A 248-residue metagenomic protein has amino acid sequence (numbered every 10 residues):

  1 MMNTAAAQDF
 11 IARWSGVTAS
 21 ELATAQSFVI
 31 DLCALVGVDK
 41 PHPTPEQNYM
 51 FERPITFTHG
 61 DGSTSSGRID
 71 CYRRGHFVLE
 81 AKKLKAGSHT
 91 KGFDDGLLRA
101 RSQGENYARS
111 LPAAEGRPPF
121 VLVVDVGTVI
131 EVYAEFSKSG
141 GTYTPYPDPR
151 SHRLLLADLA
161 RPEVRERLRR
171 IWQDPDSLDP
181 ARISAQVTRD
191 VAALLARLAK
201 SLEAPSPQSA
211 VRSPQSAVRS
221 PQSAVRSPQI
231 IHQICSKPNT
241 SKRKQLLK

Functional and structural regions predicted by a protein language model:
M1-A12, D61-G67, H76, A81-N106 (+2 more regions): Short, basic/polar, glycine-containing "phosphate-handling" surface segments that engage DNA
M1-Q47: Charged, often low-complexity linker/regulatory segments
T24, F28, A217, K242-K248: Residue-level detector of well-ordered alpha-helical segments, enriched for hydrophobic/aromatic packing positions
Q26, I30-D31, R53, I69 (+2 more regions): N-terminal, well-ordered alpha-helical segments
L32, C71, L79: N-terminal cofactor/phosphate-binding cores enriched in small/glycine residues, especially glycine-rich loops such as
A34-P41, R73-R74, P112-G116: Short, solvent-exposed loop/edge-beta patches enriched in aromatic
P41-G75: Active-site metal-binding core of divalent-cation-utilizing nuclease and nuclease-like domains
P214-S216, P221-V225: Intrinsically disordered, low-complexity proline-rich regions
